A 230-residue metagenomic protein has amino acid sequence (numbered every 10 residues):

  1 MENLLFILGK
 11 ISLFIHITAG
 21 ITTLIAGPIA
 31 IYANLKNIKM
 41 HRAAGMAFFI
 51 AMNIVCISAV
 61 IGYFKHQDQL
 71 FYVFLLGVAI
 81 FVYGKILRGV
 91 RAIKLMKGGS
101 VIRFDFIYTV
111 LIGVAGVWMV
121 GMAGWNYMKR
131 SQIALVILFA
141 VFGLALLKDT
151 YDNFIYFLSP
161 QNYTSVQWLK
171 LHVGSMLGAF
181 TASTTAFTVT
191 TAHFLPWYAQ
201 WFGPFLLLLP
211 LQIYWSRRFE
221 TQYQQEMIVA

Functional and structural regions predicted by a protein language model:
M1-A230: Alpha-helical membrane insertion/targeting regions
